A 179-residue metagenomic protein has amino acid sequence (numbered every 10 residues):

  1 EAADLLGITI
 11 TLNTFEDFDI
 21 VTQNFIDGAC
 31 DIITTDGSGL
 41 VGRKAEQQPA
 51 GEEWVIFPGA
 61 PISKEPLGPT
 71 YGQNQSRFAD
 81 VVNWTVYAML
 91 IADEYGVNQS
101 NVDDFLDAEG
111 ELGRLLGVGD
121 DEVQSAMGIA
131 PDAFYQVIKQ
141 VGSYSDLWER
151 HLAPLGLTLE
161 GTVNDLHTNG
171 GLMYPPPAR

Functional and structural regions predicted by a protein language model:
E1-T14, A45-P49, Y87, G117: Ligand-binding cleft/hinge of the Venus flytrap
A2-A3, G59-Y135, V141-S145, T168 (+1 more regions): Extended ligand-binding regions for polar small-molecule ligands
L5-L6, S38, A45, S63 (+1 more regions): Mature, Sec-exported extracytoplasmic domains of Gram-positive
L6, I20-N24, F105-L106: Hydrophobic alpha-helical membrane-insertion segments
T11-D27: Short helix-initiation/N-cap motifs at beta->coil->alpha
T11-T14, I32-T35, T70: Structural recognition of the beta-strand scaffold that forms the well-ordered cores of secreted hydrolase catalytic
I26-D27, D31-V55: A ligand-binding cleft/hinge motif common to bilobed small-molecule-binding domains
R150-R179: Conserved C-terminal helix/tail region of periplasmic/extracytoplasmic solute-binding proteins
